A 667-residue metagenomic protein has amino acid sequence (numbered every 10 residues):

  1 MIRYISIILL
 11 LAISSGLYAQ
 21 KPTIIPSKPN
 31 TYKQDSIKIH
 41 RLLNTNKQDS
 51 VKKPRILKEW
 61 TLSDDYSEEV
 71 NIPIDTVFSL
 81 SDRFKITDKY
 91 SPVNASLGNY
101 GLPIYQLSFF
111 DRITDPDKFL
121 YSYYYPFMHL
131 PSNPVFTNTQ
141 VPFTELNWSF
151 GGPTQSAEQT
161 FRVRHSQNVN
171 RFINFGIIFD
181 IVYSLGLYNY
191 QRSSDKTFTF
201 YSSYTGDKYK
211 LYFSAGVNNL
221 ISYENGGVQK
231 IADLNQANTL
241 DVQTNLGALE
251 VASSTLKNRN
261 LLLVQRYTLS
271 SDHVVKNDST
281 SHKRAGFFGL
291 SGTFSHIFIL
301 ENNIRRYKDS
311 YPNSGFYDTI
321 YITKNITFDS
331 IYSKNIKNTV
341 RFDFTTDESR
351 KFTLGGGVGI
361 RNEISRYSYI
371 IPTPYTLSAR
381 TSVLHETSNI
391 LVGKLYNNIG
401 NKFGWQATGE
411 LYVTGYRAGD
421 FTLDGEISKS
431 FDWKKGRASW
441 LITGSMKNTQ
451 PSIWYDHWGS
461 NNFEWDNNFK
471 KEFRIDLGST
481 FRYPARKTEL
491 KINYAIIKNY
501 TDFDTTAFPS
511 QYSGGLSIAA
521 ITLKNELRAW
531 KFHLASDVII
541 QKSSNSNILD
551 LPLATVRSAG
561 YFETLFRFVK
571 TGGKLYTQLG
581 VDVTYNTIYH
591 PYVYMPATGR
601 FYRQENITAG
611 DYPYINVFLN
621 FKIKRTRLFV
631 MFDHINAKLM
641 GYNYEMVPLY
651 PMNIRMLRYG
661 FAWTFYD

Functional and structural regions predicted by a protein language model:
I2-I5, Q20: Cleavable N-terminal targeting peptides that direct proteins into the secretory/outer-membrane pathway or into
Y4-I13: Sec-dependent N-terminal signal peptides
S6-I7, I24, A520, A535: Generic early N-terminus positional signal peaking at residue ~5-7
S15-A19: Sec/Tat signal peptide C-region and signal peptidase I cleavage site
Q20-R259, T268-T280, F287, W433-R437 (+2 more regions): Membrane-proximal, glycine/serine-rich, low-complexity loop/turn segments characteristic of large bacterial
F109, T139-V141, L146, A252-P312 (+2 more regions): Exposed, low-structure sequence patches enriched in small/polar residues
